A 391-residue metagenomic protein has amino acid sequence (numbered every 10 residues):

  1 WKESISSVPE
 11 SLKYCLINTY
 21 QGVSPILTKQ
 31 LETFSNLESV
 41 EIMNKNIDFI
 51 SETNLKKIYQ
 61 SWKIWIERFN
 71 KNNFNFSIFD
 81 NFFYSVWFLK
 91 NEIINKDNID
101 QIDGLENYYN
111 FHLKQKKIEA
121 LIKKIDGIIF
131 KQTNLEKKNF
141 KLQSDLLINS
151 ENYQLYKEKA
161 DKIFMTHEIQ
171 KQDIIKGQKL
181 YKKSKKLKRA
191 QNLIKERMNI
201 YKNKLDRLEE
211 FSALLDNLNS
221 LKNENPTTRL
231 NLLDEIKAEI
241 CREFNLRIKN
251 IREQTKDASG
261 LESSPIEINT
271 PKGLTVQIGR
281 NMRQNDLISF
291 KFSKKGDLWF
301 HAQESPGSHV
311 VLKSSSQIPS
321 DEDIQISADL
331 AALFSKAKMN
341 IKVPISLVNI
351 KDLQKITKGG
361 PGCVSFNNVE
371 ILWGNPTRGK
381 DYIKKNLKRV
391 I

Functional and structural regions predicted by a protein language model:
W1-I391: Extended, highly charged segments
